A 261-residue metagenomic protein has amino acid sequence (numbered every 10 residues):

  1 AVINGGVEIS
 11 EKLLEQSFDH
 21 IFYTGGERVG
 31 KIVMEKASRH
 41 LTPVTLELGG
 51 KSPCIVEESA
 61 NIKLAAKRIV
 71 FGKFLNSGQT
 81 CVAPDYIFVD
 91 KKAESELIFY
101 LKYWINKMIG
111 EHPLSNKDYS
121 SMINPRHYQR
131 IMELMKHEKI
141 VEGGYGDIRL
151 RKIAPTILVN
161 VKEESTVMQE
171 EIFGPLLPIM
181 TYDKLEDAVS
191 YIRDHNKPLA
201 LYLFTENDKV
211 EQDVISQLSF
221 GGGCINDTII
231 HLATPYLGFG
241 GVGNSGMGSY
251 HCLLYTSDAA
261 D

Functional and structural regions predicted by a protein language model:
A1-D19: A structured beta-alpha segment of the ubiquitous adenosine-cofactor-binding alpha/beta core
G5-G6, T24, G72, F204-T205 (+1 more regions): Conserved residues at the C-terminal ends of beta-strands
S10, G30-K31, E211: Short, well-ordered alpha-helical microsegments
S10-E11, A66, V189: Short hydrophobic/charged patches on amphipathic alpha-helices used for structural packing and interfaces
D19-H20, G26-E163, I225: ALDH superfamily catalytic-core signature
I55, N106, K152-S257: Conserved C-terminal structural/oligomerization subdomain of aldehyde/semialdehyde dehydrogenase
A259-D261: Positively charged, low-complexity/disordered segments
